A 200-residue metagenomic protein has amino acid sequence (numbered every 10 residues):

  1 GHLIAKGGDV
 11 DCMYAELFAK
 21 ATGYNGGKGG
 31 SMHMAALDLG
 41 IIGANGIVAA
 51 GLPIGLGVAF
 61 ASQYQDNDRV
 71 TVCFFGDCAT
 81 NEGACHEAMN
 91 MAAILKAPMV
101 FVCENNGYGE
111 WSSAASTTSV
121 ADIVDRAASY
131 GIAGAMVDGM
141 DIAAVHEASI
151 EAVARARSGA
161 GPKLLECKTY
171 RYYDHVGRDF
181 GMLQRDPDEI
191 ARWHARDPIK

Functional and structural regions predicted by a protein language model:
G1-L95, S113-S119, V124, S129-G131: Cofactor-binding active-site loop characterized by glycine-rich and histidine/acidic residues
Q63-R69, S119-E151, A195-K200: Conserved thiamine diphosphate
V70-F74, V100-V102, L164-E166: Structural motif
C85-A88, E147-A154: Glycine-rich, charged/polar anion/phosphate-binding loops that engage phosphate groups from diverse ligands
P98-V100, A133: Short, proline-centered helix/strand-breaking motifs
E104-G107, G139-M140, K168-Y170: Short, ordered loop/turn segments at secondary-structure junctions
G107-S112, I132-V137, M182-A191: Short beta-alpha connecting loops at secondary-structure transitions that line or flank enzyme active sites
R155-K200: Glycine/aspartate-rich loop-and-adjacent alpha/beta segment that forms the canonical ThDP
